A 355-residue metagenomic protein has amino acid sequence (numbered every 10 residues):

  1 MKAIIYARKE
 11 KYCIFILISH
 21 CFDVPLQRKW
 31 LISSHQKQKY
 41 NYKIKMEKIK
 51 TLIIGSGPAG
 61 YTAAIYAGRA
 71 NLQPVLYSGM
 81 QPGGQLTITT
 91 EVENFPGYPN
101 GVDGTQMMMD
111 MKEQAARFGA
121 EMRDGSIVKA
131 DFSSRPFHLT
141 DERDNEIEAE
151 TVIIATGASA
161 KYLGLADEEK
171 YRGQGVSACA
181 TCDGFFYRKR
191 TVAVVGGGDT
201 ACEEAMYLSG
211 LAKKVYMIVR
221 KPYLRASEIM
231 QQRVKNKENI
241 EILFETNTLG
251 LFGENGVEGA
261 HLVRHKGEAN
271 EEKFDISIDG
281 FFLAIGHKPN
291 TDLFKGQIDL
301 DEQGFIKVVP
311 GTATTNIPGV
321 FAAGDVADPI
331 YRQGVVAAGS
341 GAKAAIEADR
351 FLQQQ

Functional and structural regions predicted by a protein language model:
I14, I18, P25, I32-S33 (+1 more regions): Short, positively charged and aromatic/hydrophobic N-terminal segments
I44, I49-F118, C202-E228, D301: Beta1-alpha1 glycine-rich phosphate/pyrophosphate-binding loop at the start of Rossmann-like nucleotide-binding domains
G57-P58, Q81, A158-A160, D199-T200 (+1 more regions): Residue-level detector of alpha-helix initiation sites
A115-S134, H138-D141, E146-A149, G210-P310 (+1 more regions): A Rossmann-like FAD-binding core segment of flavoenzymes
N145-E148, A155-K237, I242: Predominantly flavin-linked oxidoreductase catalytic cores and closely associated redox partners
G164, K170-F186, I285-V336, S340 (+1 more regions): FAD-site-proximal beta/loop scaffold in flavoenzymes
M206, A337-Q355: Internal hydrophobic alpha-helix adjacent to the cofactor/substrate pocket in enzyme cavities
